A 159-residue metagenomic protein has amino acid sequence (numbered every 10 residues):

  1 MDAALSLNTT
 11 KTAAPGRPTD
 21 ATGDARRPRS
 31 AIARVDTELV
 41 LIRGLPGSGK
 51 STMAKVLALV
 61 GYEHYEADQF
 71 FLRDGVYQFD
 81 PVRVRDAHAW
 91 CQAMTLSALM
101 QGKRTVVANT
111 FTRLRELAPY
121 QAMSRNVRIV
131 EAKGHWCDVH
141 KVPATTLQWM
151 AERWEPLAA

Functional and structural regions predicted by a protein language model:
L7-K11, P15-A31: N-terminal pre-Walker A segment at the start of P-loop NTPase domains
A31-D36, A98-L99: Phosphate-binding P-loop
I42: Hydrophobic anchor at the beta1->P-loop junction of P-loop NTPases
P46: The conserved Walker
G49: Conserved glycine(s) of the Walker
M53: Hydrophobic positions on the alpha1 helix immediately C-terminal to the Walker A/P-loop
E63-D74: Short beta-strand-centered segment that lines the nucleotide-binding/catalytic pocket of NTP-utilizing
Q78-V82, Q92-R104, A108-A159: Replace "adjacent to P-loop NTPase cores in ATP/GTP-dependent enzymes" with "adjacent to NTP-binding cores
